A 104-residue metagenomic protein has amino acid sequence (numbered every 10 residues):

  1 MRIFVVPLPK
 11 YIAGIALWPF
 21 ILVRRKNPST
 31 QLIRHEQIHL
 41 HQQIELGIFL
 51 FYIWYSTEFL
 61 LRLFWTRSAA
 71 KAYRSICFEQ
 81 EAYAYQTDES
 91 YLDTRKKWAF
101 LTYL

Functional and structural regions predicted by a protein language model:
R2-I12, G47-L104: Metalloprotease/metallohydrolase-associated module, dominated by Zn2+-dependent proteases
R2-T30: Active-site scaffold of zinc-dependent metalloenzymes
Q31-Q43, A82: Active-site recognition of the HExxH zinc-binding catalytic motif
